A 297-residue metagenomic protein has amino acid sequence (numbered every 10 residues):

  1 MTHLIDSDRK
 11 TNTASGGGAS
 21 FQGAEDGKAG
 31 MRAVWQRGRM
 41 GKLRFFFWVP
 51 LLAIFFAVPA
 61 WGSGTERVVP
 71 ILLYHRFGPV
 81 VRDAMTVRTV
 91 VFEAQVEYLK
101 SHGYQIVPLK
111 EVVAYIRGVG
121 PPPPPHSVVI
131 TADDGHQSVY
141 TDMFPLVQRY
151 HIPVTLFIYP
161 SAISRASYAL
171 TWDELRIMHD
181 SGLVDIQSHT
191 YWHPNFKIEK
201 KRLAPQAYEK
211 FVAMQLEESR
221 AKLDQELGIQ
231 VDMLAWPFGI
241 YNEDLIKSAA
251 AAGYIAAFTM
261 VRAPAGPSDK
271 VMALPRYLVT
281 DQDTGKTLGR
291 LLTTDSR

Functional and structural regions predicted by a protein language model:
H3-D8, N12: Intrinsic-disorder-associated, low-complexity terminal segments enriched in Asp/Asn/His/Tyr and depleted of Lys/Arg
A14-F21, R39: Intrinsic, low-complexity polybasic segments
F46-A57: Bacterial N-terminal signal peptides
A60-V128, D283-G285, G289-R297: N-terminal pre-catalytic segment of deacetylase/amide-hydrolase enzymes
R67-P79, P124-V128, H136-Q137, D142-N242 (+1 more regions): Metal-dependent polysaccharide deacetylase catalytic core of the NodB/CE4 family, i.e., the active-site-bearing domain
I240-A256: Short, electropositive alpha-helical surface patch
